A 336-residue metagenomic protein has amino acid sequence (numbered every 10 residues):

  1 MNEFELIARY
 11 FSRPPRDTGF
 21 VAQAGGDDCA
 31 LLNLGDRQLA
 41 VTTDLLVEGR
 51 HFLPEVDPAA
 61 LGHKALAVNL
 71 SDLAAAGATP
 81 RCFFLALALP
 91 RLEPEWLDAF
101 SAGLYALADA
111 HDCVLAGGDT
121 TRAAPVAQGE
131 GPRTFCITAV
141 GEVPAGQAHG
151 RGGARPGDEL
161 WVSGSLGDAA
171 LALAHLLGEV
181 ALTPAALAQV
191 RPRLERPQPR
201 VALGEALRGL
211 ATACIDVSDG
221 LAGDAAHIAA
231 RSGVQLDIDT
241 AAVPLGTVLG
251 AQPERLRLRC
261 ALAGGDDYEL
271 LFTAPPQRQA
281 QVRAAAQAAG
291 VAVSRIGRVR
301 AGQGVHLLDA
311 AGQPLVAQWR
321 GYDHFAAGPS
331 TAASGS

Functional and structural regions predicted by a protein language model:
M1-H51, E55-D57, R81, L85 (+3 more regions): Extreme N-terminal cap/leader segments of soluble proteins
N2-P15, D57, P90-A116, T121-F135 (+3 more regions): Glycine-/charge-enriched secondary-structure boundary and capping motifs
G19-V21, C29-A30, Y105, D119-G129 (+6 more regions): A generic local secondary-structure boundary/capping motif
V21-Q23, P54-V68, L92-A102: Glycine-rich anion/phosphate-binding loops
A40-T43, A148-E205: Short, acidic (Asp/Glu-rich) active-site segment that either coordinates a divalent metal cofactor
A65-A76, A108: A short, N-terminal amphipathic alpha-helix
A78-L89, E93: Short beta-strand-loop/turn "lid" adjacent to the catalytic site in phosphate-handling enzymes
